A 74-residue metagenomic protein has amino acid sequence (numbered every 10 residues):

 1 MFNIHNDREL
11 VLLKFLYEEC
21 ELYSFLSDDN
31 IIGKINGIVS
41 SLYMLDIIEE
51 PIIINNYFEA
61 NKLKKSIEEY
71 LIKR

Functional and structural regions predicted by a protein language model:
M1-I4, I67-R74: Short acidic DE-rich linear segments
M1-N36: N-terminal acidic leader/helix
L13-E19, L45, S66, R74: Low-complexity, intrinsically disordered/propeptide-like segments
D29-L71: Short, charge-rich amphipathic interface segments used for partner binding and complex assembly
